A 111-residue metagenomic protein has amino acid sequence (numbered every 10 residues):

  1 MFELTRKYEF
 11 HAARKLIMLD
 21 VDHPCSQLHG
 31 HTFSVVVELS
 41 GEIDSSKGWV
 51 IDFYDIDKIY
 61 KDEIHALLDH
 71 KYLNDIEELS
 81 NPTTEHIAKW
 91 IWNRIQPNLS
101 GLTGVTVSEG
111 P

Functional and structural regions predicted by a protein language model:
M1-P111: Charge-rich, low-complexity N-terminal segments
